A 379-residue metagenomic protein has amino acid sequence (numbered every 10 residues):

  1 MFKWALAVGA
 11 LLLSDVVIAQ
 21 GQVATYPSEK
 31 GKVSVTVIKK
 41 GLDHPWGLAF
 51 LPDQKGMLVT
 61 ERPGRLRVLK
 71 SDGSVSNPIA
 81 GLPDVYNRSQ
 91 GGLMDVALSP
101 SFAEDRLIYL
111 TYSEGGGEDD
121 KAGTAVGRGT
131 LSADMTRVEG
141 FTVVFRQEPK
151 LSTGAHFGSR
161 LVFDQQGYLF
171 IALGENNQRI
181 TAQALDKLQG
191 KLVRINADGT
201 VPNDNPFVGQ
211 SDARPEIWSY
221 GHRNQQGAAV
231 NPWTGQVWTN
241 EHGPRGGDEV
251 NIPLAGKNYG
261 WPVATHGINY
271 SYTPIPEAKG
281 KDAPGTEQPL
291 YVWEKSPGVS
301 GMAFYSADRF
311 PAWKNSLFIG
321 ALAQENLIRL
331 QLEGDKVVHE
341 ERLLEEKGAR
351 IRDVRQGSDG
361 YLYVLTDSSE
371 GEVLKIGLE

Functional and structural regions predicted by a protein language model:
M1-L6: Bacterial N-terminal signal peptides that target proteins for export
S14-V16: N-terminal signal peptide c-region/cleavage motif recognized by signal peptidases
Q20-R179, G227-V230, G235-G243, K295-E333 (+1 more regions): Acidic, Gly/Ser/Thr-rich repeat motifs that build Ca2+-stabilized beta-propeller blades
Q20-S34, M135-V138, T200-Q210, G267-G285 (+1 more regions): Blade/loop signatures of beta-propeller domains
T36-V37, S76-P83, R137-R146, G199-F207 (+2 more regions): Beta-propeller fold detector
T124-D134, L185-D198, P253-L254: Beta-propeller blade signature
K187-I195, D204-V237: Loop-centered beta-sheet repeat module
H222, V337-S358: Conserved blade-ending motifs and adjacent loop-strand segments that build the rim/top face of beta-propeller domains
